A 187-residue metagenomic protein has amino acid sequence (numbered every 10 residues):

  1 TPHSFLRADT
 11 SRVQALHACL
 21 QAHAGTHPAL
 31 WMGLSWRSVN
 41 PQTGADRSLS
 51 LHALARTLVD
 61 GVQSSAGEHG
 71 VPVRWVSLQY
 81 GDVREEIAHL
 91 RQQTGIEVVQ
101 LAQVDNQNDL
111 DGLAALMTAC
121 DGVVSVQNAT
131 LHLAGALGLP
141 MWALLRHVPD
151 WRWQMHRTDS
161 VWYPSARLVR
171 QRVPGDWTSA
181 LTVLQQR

Functional and structural regions predicted by a protein language model:
T1-R187: Catalytic machinery of carbohydrate-active enzymes, primarily nucleotide-sugar-dependent glycosyltransferases
